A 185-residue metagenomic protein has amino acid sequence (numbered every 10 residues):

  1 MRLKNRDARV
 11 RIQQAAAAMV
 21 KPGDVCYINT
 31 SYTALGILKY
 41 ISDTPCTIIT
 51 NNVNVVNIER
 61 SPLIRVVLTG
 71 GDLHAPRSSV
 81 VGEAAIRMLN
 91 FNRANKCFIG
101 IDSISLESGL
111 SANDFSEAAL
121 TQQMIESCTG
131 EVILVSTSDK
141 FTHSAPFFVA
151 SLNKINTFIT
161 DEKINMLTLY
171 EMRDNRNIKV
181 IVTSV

Functional and structural regions predicted by a protein language model:
M1-R87, N92-R93: N-terminal active-site beta-alpha-beta segment that forms phosphate/nucleotide-binding and substrate-recognition loops
N54-V185: Conserved phosphate- and dinucleotide-binding cores of soluble alpha/beta proteins, encompassing both enzyme active
